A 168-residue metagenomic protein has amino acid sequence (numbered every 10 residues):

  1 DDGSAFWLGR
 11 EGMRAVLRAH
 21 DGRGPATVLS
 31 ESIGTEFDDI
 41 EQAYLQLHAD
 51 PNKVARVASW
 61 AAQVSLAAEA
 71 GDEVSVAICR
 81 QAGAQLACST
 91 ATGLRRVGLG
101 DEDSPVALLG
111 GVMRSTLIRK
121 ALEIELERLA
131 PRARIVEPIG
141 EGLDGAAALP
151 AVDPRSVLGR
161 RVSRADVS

Functional and structural regions predicted by a protein language model:
D1-R18: Hydrophobic alpha-helical segments and helix pairs
M13-S168: ATP-binding/phosphotransfer module of carbohydrate and carboxylate kinases, centering on a glycine-rich
